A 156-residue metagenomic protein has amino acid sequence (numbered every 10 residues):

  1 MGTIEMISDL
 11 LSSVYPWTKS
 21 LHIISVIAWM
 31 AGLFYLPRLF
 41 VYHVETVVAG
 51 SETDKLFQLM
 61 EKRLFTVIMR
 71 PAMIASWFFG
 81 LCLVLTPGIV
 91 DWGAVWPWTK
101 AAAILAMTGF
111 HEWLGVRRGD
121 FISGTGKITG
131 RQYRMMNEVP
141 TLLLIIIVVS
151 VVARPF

Functional and structural regions predicted by a protein language model:
G2-F156: Polytopic transmembrane helical bundles with strong interfacial aromatic enrichment
